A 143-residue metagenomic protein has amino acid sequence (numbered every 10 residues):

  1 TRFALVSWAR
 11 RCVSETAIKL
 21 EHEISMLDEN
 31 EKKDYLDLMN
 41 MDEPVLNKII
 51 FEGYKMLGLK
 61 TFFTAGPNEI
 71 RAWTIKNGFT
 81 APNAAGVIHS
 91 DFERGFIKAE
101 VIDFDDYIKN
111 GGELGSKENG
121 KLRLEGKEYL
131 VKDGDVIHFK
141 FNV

Functional and structural regions predicted by a protein language model:
T1-C12: Single conserved hydrophobic/aromatic residue that forms the stacking wall/gate of nucleotide- or nucleobase-binding
S14-K132, I137, N142: C-terminal-of-GTPase-core extension/linker across diverse P-loop GTPases
